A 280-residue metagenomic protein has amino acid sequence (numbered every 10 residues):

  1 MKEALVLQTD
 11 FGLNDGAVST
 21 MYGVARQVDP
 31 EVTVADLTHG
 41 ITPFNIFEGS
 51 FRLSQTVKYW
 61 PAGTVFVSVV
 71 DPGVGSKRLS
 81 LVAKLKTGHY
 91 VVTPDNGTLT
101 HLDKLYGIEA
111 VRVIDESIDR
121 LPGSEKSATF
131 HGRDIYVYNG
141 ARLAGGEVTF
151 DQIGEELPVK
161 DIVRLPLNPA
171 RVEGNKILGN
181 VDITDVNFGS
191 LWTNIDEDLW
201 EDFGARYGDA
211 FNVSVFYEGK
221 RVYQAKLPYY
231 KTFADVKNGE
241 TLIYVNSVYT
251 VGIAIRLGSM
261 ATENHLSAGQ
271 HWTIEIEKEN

Functional and structural regions predicted by a protein language model:
M1-T9, N14-V70, I276: Alpha/propeptide regions of enzymes that mature by internal proteolysis
D10, N139, R256: A residue-level signal for conserved active-site and pocket-lining positions in enzyme catalytic cores
F11-D15, G73-S76, G258-M260: Short acidic, Gly/Ser-rich segments with clustered Asp/Glu that frequently serve as metal-coordination loops in enzyme
G16, V28-V34, E48, W60-V69 (+1 more regions): Active-site histidine-anchored catalytic micro-motif
F66, F211-V213, L242, Q270-I274: Generic structural signal for buried aliphatic residues
P122-Y207: Anionic-ligand-binding alpha/beta catalytic cores of soluble enzymes and soluble regulatory domains that recognize
L191-H265: A conserved acidic, glycine/proline-rich C-terminal tail/linker
E263-N280: Pepsin/retropepsin-fold aspartyl endopeptidases
